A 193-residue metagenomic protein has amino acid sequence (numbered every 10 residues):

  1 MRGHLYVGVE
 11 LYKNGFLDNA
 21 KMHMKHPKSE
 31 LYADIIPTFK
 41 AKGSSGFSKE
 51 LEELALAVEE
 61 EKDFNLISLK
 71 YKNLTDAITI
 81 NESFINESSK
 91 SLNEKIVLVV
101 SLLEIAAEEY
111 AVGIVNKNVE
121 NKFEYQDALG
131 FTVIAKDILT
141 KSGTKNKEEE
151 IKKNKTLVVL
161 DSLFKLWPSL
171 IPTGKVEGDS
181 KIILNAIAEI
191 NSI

Functional and structural regions predicted by a protein language model:
M1-I193: Mature extracytoplasmic or organellar-lumen-exposed domains after removal of signal/transit peptides
